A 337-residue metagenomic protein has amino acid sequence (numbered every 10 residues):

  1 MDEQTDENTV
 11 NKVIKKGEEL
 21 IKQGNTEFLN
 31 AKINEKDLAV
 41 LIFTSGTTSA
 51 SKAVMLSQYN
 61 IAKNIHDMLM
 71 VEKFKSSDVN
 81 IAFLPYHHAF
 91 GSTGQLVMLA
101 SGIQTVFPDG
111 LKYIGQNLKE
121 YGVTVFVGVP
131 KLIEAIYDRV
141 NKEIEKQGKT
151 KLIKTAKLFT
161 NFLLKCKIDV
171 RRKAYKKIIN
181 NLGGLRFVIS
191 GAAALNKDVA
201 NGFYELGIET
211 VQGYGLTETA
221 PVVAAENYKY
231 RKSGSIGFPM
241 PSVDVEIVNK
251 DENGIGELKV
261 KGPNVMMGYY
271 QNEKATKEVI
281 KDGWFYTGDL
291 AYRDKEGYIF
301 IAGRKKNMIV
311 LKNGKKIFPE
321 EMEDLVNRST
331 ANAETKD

Functional and structural regions predicted by a protein language model:
M1-K16: Structural core segment of the AMP-binding/adenylate-forming
E18-F43, A50, K73-V79: Conserved pre-ATP/AMP-binding loop-to-beta segment of ANL
L38, T44-T47, N80, P85 (+4 more regions): Conserved S/T- and glycine-rich ATP-binding loop of Class I adenylate-forming
A39-I65: Conserved AMP-binding A3 loop
A62-V79, Y86-A174: Conserved AMP-binding/adenylation subdomain of ANL enzymes
T124-V127, Y137-R231: Gly/Ser/Thr-rich phosphate-binding loop
P239, E246-V248, E252-L311: Conserved ATP-binding/catalytic segment of the ANL
L290, K295, S329-D337: C-terminal boundary motif of the adenylate-forming
